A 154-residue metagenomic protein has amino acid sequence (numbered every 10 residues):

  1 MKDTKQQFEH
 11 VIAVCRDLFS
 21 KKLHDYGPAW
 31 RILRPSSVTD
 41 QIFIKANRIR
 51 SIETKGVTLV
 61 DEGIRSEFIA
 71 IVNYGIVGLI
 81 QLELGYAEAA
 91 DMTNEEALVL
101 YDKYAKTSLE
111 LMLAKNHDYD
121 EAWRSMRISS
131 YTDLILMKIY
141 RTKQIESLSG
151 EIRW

Functional and structural regions predicted by a protein language model:
M1-W154: Intrinsically disordered, low-complexity regulatory regions that flank transcription factor DNA-binding cores
